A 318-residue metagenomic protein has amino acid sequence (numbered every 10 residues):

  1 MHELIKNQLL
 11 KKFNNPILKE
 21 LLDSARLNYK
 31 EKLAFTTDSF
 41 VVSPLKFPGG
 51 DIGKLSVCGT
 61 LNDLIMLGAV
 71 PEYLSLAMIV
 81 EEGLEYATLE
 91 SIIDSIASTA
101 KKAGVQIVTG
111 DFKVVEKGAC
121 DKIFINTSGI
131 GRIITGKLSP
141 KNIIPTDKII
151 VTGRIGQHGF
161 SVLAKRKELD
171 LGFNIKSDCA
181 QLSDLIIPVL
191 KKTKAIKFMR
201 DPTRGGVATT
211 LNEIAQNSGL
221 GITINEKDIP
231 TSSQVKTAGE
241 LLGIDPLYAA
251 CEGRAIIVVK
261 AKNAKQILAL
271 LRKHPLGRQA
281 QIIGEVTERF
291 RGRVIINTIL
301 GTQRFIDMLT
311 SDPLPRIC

Functional and structural regions predicted by a protein language model:
M1-G49, L67, L76, S95-V108 (+3 more regions): Extreme N-terminal cap/leader segments of soluble proteins
H2, L9, H274-C318: Acidic, Ser/Thr/Pro-rich beta/coil linker or hinge segments at domain junctions
N14-P16, D23-A25, I65, A97 (+8 more regions): A generic local secondary-structure boundary/capping motif
P16-E20, P202-T203, G221-P230, Y248-A250 (+2 more regions): Beta-strand->loop->alpha-helix junctions that form or flank phosphate-binding loops in nucleotide-handling enzymes
Y29, L33, F40-V42, V70-V162 (+1 more regions): Glycine-rich anion-binding loops of enzyme active sites
P48-L74, D94-K102, D184-K191, T209-N212: Small-aliphatic-rich amphipathic alpha-helix that forms the alpha element of a beta-alpha
E81-G83, I175-C251: Active-site-proximal betaalpha loop/short-helix elements that scaffold phosphoryl/nucleotidyl transfer chemistry
V259-K265: Helix N-cap motif at beta-to-alpha junctions
